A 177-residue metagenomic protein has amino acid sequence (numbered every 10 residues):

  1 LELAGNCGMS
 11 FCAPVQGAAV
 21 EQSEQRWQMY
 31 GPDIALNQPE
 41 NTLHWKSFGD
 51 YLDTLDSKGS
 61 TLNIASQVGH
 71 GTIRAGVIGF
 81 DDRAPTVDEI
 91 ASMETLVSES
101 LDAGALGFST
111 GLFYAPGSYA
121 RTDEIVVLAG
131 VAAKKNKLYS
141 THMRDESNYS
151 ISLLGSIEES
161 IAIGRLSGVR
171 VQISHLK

Functional and structural regions predicted by a protein language model:
L1-L106: Divalent-metal coordination cores built from histidine and acidic residues
G49-L52, D56, A84-T110, P116-K177: Histidine/acidic residue-rich metal-binding segments in metalloenzymes
